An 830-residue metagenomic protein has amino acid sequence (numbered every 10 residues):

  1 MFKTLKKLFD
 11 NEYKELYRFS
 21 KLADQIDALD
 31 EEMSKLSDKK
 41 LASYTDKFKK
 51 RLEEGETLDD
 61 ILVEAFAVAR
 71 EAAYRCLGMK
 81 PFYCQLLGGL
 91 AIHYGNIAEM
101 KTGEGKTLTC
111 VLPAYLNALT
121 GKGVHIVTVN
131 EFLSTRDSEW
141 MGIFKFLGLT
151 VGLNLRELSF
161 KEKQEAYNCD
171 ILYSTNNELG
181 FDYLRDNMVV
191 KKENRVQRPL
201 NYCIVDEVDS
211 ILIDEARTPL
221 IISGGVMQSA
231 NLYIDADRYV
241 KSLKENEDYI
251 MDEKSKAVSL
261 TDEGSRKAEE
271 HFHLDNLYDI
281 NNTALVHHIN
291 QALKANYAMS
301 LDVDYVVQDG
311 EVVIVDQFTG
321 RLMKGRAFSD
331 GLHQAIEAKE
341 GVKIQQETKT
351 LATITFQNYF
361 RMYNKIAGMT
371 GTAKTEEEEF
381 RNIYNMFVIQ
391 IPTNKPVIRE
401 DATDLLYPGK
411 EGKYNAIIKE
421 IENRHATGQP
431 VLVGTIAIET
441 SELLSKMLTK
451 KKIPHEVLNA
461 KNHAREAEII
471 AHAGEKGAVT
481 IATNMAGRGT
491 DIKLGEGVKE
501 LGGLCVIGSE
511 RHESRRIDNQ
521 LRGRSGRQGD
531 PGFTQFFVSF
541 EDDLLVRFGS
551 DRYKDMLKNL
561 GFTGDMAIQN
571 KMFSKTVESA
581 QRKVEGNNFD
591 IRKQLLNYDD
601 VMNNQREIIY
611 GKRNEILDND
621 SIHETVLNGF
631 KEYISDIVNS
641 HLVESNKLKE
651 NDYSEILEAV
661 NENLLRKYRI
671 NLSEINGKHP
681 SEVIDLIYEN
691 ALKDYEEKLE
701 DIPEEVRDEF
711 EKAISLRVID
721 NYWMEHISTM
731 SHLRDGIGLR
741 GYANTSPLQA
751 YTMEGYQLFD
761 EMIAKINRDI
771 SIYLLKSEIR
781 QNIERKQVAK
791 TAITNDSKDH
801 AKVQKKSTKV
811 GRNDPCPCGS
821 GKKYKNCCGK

Functional and structural regions predicted by a protein language model:
M1-G561, Y610-G611: Conserved P-loop NTPase motor core
V306-V313, T319-R326, Q528-G529, E541-K809 (+1 more regions): Extended, charged helical/alpha-beta scaffold domains that provide interaction surfaces
E376, Q429, G477, Q605 (+4 more regions): Generic detector of short, well-ordered, non-transmembrane alpha-helical segments enriched in hydrophobic residues
T427-S441, N619, S645, L672-N676 (+1 more regions): Short, Lys/Glu-rich amphipathic helical modules
V433, I481, W723, F759 (+2 more regions): Hydrophobic, well-ordered secondary-structure elements that form the walls of internal hydrophobic environments
V810-D814, G819-K830: A short, cysteine/histidine-rich metal-binding "knuckle" motif
